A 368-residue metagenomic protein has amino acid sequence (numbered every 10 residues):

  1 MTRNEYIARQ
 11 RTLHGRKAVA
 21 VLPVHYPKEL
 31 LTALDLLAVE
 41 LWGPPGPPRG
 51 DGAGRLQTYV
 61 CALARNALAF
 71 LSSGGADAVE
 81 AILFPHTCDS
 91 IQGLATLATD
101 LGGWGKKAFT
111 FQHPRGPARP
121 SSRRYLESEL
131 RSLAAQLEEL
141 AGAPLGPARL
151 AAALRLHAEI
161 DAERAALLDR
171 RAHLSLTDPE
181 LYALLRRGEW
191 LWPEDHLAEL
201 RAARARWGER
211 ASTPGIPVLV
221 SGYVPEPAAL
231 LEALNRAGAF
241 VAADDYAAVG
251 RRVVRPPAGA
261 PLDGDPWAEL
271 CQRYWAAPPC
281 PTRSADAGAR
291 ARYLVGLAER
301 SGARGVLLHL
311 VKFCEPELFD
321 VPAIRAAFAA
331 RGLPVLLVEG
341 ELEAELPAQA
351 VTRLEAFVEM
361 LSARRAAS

Functional and structural regions predicted by a protein language model:
M1-A18, E127, R131, A135-G259 (+1 more regions): A charged, amphipathic alpha-helical module
A20-V24, K28-E29, P48-D51, C61-R65: Metallocofactor- and cofactor-centric catalytic cores in central/energy metabolism, strongly enriched
P23-P44, S221-V295, E299: Redox- and metal-dependent alpha/beta enzyme cores, enriched for Fe-S-associated oxidoreductases and cofactor-handling
P47-L56, A118-S122, G250-A258, L346-Q349: Short, charged, surface-exposed secondary-structure boundary motifs
R55-S73, T282-V295: Glycine-rich, highly charged phosphate/nucleotide-binding loops
N66-E139: Acidic/His-rich segments in extracytoplasmic proteins that coordinate ligands and/or metal ions
A285-G332, L336: C-terminal hydrophobic structural anchor segments that stabilize assembly/packing rather than catalytic chemistry
P322-S368: Peripheral docking tails and interdomain loops at the edges of cofactor- or intermediate-handling domains
